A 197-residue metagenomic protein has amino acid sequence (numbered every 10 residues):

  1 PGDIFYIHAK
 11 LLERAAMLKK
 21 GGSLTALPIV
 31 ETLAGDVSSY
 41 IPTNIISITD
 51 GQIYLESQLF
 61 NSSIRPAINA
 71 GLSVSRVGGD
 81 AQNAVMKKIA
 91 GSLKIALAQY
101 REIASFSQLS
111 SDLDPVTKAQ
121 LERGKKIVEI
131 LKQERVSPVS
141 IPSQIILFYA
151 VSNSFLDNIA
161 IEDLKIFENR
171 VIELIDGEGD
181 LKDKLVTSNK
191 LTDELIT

Functional and structural regions predicted by a protein language model:
P1-T197: Conserved catalytic/coupling modules of large nucleotide/cofactor-utilizing molecular machines
